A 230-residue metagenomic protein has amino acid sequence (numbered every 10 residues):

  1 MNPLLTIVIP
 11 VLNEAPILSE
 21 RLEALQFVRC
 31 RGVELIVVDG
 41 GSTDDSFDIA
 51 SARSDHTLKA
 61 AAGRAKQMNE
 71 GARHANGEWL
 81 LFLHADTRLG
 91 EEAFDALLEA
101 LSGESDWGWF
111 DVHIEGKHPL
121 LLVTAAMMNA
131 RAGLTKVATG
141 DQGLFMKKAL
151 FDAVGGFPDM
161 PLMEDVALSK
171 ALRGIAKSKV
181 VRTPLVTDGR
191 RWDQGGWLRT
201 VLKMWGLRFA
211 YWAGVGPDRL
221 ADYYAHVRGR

Functional and structural regions predicted by a protein language model:
M1, K170-R230: Hydrophobic helical membrane-anchoring modules
N13-F27: Short, well-formed alpha-helical segments that are part of the catalytic scaffolds of diverse glycosyltransferases
P16-E20, D44-A52, E92: Acidic helix N-cap motif at the loop->helix transition within catalytic regions of sugar-transfer enzymes
E23-Q26, G32-G41, L58: Short beta-strand/loop segment that forms part of the nucleotide-sugar
V33-I36, F47-N76: Conserved donor nucleotide-binding strand/loop of the catalytic core
D39-F47, T87: A conserved acidic beta->alpha catalytic loop
L80: Short aromatic/hydrophobic "clamp" motif used to bind/position activated sugar donors
E91-L120: Conserved donor NDP-sugar-binding/catalytic core segment of glycosyltransferases
